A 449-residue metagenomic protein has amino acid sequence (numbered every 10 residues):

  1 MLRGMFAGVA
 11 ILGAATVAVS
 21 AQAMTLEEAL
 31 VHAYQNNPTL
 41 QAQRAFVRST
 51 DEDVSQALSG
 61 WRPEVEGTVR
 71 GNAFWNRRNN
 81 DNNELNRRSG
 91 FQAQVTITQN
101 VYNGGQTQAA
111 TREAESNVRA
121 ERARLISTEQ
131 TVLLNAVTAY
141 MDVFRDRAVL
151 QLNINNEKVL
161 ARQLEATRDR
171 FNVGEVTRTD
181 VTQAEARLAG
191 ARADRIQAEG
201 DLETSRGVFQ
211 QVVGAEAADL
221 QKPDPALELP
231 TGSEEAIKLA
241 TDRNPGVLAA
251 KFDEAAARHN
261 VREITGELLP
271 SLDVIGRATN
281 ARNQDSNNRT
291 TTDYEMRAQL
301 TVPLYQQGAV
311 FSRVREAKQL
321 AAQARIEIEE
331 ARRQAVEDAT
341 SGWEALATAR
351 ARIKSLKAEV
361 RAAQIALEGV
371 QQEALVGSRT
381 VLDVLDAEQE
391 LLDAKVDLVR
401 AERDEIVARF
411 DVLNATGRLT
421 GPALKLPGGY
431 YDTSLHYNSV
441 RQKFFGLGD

Functional and structural regions predicted by a protein language model:
M1-S20: Gram-negative bacterial Sec-dependent N-terminal signal peptides
A21-R70, N100-V101, E216-A255, P303-L304 (+3 more regions): Bacterial Sec-pathway N-terminal export signals of envelope proteins
Q22-D142, D146, L150, L160-A161 (+5 more regions): Short flexible linkers and secondary-structure junctions
Q41-A45, S55-R62, E66, R87 (+12 more regions): Sec/SRP-type N-terminal targeting helices
W75, D397-D449: Acidic, low-complexity, intrinsically disordered peripheral segments
R77-E84, A109, K222-D224, L269 (+1 more regions): Outer-membrane beta-barrel translocator domains and adjoining extracellular loop/strand segments of Gram-negative
R88-Q94, T204, N260, S271 (+2 more regions): Transmembrane beta-barrel architecture of outer membranes
T131-T241, G342-A345, A349-R352, G369 (+4 more regions): Periplasmic alpha-helical coiled-coil/stalk elements that build and connect Gram-negative outer-membrane
